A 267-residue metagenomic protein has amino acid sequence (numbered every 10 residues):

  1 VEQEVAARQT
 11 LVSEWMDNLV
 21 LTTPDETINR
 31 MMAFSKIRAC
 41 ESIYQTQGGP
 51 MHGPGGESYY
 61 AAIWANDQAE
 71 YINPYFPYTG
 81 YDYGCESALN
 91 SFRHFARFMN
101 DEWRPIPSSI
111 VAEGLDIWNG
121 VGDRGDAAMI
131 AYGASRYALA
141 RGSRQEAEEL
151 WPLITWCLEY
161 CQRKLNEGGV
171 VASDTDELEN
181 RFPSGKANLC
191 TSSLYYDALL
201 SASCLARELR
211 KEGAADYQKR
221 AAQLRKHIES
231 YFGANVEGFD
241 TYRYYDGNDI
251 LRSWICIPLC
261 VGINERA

Functional and structural regions predicted by a protein language model:
Q3-A7, R30-S35, Y83-A96, S143-C161 (+3 more regions): Extended, well-ordered alpha-helical scaffold segments
T10-E148, T175-D176, Y245-N264: Substrate-binding groove/exosite segments of carbohydrate-active enzymes
Y59-Y60, Y132, Y137, W151 (+4 more regions): Aromatic side chains
A69, P152, S193: Short alpha-helical basic/polar micro-motif
I106, N166-A267: Catalytic cores of carbohydrate-active enzymes
S135, T155, K164: Substrate-binding cleft and catalytic face of glycoside hydrolase catalytic domains, especially the flexible beta-alpha
